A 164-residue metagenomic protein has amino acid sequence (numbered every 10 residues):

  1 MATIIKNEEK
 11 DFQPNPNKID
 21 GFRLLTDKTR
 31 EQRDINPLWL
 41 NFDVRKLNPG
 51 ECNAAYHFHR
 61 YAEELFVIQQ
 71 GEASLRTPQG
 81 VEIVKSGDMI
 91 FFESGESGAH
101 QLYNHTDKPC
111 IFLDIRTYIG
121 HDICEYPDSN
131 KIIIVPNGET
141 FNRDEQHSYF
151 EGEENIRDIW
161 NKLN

Functional and structural regions predicted by a protein language model:
M1-W39, Y126-N164: A short, N-terminal "cap"/entry segment at the start of jelly-roll beta-barrel domains of the cupin/DSBH fold
R33, A54-H59, Q101-N104: Short histidine-centered beta-strand/loop micro-motifs that create catalytic or ligand/metal-coordination sites
D43-H59, S97: Conserved short histidine dyad/triad with adjacent acidic residue
V44, T77-Q79, N104, D114: Residue-level recognition of conserved beta-strand positions in structured domain cores
E63, V67-A73, P78: Glycine- and acidic-residue-biased ligand/ion/polar-headgroup-sensing regions
Q79-G95: Short acidic-glycine-tyrosine-enriched beta hairpin
S94-D122: Ligand-binding loop in jelly-roll beta-barrel domains
